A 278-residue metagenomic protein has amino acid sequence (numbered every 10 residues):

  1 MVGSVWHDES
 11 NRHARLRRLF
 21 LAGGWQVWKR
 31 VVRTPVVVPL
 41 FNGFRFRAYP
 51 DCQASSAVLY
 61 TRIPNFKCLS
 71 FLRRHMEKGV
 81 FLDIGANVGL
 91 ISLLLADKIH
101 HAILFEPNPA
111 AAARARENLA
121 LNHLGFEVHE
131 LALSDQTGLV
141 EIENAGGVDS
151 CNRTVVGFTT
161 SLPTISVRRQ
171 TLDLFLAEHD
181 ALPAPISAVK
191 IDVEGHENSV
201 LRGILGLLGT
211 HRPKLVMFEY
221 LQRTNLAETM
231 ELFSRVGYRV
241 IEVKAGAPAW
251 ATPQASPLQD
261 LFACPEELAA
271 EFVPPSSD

Functional and structural regions predicted by a protein language model:
M1-D278: Phosphate/nucleotide-binding beta-alpha loop and adjacent structural elements of enzyme active sites
